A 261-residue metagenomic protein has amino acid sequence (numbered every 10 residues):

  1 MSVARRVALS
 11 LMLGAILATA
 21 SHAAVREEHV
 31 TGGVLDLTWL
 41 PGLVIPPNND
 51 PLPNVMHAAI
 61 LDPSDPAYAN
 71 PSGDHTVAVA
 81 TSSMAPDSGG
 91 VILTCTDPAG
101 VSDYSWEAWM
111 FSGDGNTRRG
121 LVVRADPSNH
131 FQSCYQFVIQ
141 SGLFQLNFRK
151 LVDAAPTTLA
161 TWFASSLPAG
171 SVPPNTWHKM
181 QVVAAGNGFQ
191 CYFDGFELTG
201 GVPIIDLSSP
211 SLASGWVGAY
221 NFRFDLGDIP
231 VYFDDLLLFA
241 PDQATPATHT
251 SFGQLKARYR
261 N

Functional and structural regions predicted by a protein language model:
A8-T19: Bacterial N-terminal signal peptides
A23-P53, K256: Extracellular carbohydrate-recognition regions
V30, F196, D234-L238: Extracellular beta-strand elements of beta-rich domains used for carbohydrate recognition/degradation or cell-matrix
V30, W106-A108, N175-A185, F189-F193: Short tryptophan-centered beta-strand motifs in secreted/extracellular beta-sheet-rich domains of glycan-recognition
M56-S88: Short carbohydrate-recognition loop motifs
V79-D153: Secretory/extracellular carbohydrate-interaction modules and structurally similar beta-sandwich "look-alikes"
A154-K179: Short, aromatic/His-centered strand-loop micro-motif at the edge of beta-sheets
V202-D234: Flexible glycan-contacting loops in extracellular carbohydrate-active proteins
